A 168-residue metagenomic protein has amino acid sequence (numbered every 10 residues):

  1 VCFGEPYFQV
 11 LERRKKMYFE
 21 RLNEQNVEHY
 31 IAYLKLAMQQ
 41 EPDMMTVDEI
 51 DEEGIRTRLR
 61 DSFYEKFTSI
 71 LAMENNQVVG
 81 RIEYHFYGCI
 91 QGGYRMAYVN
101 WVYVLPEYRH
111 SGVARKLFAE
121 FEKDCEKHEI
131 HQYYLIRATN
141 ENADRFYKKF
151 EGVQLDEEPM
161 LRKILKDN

Functional and structural regions predicted by a protein language model:
M17-A32: A short beta-loop-alpha structural element at the N-terminal edge of CoA-dependent acyl/N-acetyltransferase catalytic
A32-D48: Helix-loop element at the rim of GNAT/NAT acetyltransferase active sites that forms part of the acceptor-substrate
V47-S69: Active-site rim helix/loop that mediates acceptor-substrate recognition in acyltransferases
S69-L71, Q77-F86, Y98, Y103: Conserved beta-strand in the GNAT
W101-V104, H110-K123, K149: Conserved acetyl-CoA-binding loop-helix of GNAT-fold acetyltransferases
R109, Y133-D144, R162-L165: Conserved beta-strand-loop-alpha-helix junction that forms the acyl-donor binding cleft
F118, C125-A138: Conserved GNAT acetyl-CoA-binding A-motif
Y147-E157: Conserved acetyl-CoA-binding loop of GNAT-fold acetyltransferases
